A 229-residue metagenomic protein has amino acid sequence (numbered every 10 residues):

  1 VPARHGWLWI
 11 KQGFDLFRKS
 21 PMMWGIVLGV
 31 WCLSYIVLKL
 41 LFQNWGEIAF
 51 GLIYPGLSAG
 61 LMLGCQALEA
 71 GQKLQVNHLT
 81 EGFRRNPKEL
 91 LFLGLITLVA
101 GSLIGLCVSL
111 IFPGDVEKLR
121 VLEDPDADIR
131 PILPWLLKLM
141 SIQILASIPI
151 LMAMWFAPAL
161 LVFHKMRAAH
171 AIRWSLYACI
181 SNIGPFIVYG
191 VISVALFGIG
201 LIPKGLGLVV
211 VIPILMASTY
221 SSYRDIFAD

Functional and structural regions predicted by a protein language model:
V1-D229: Hydrophobic alpha-helical membrane segments
